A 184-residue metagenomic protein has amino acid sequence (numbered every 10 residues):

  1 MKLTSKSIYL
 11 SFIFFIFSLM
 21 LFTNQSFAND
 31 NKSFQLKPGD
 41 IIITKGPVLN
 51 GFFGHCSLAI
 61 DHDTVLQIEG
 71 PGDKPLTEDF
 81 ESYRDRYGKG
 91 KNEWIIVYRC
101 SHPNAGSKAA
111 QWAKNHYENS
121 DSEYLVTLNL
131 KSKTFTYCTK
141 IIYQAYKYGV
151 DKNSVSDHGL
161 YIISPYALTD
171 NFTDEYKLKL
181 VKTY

Functional and structural regions predicted by a protein language model:
M1-F12: Bacterial N-terminal signal peptides that target proteins for export
S11-L21: Bacterial N-terminal signal peptides
L19-F34: Sec-dependent signal peptide cleavage junction
F34-C100, E123-K133: Glycine-rich catalytic cores of cysteine/serine-nucleophile enzymes that process amide/ester linkages in cell-envelope
G70, K114-E118, Y143-D151: Sec-exported extracytoplasmic/periplasmic mature domains
A105-A113, T134, C138-I141: Stable alpha-helical elements in mature extracytoplasmic
G106, A110-Q111, N115-V126: Internal catalytic-core helix/loop-beta-alpha segment that presents or stabilizes conserved functional determinants
L128-Y184: Activation targets extended, charge/polar-rich intrinsically disordered C-terminal tails
